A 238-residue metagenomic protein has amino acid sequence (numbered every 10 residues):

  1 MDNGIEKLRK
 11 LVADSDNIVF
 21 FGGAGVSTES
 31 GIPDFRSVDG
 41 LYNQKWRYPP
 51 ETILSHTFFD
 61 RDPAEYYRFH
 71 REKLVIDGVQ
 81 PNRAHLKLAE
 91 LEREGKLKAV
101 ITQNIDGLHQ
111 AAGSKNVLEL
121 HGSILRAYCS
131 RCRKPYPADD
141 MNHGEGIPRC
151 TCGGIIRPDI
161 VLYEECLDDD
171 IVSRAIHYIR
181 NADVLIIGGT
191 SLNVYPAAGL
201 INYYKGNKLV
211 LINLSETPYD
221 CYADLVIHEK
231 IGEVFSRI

Functional and structural regions predicted by a protein language model:
M1-I238: Conserved catalytic core of sirtuin-type NAD+-dependent deacylases
